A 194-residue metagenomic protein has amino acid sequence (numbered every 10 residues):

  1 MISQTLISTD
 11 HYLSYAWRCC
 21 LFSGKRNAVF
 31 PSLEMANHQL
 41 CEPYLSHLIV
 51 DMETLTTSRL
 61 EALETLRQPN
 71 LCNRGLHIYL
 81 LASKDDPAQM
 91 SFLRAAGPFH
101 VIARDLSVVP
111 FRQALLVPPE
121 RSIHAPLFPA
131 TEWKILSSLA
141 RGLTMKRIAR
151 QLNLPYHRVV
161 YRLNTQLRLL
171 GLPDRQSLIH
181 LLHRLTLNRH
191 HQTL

Functional and structural regions predicted by a protein language model:
M1-P119: N-terminal regulatory/sensing modules of transcriptional regulators
C19, Q113, S137, Y161 (+1 more regions): DNA-binding alpha-helical recognition surfaces that contact promoter or target DNA
L116-S137: Regulatory hinge/linker segments at domain boundaries that couple sensory/effector modules to output domains
E132-L139, Q166, L178: Short alpha-helical "packing" element that flanks the helix-turn-helix/winged-helix DNA-binding module
L139-L143, L182: Short helix-to-turn junction characteristic of helix-turn-helix DNA-binding domains, especially the helix
T144-S177: Recognition helix of helix-turn-helix DNA-binding domains
L167-L194: Basic, Lys/Arg-enriched C-terminal extension of HTH/homeodomain DNA-binding domains
